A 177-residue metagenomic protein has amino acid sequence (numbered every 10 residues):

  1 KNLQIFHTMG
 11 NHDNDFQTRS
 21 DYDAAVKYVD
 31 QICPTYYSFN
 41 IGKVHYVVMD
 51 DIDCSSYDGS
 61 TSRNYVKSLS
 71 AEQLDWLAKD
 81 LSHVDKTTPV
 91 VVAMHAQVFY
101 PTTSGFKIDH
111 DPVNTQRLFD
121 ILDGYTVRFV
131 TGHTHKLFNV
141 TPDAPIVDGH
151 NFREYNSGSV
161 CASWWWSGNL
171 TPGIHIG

Functional and structural regions predicted by a protein language model:
K1-V84, D109, V113-R128, K136-G177: Extended active-site neighborhood of metal-dependent phosphoesterases/phosphodiesterases
D51, A93-Q97, H133-T134: Short, well-ordered beta-to-alpha junction loops that form the rim of enzyme active sites and present histidine/acidic
L81-T103: Short acidic, glycine-rich surface-loop motifs adjacent to enzyme active sites
Q97, F106, F129: Extracellular polysaccharide-recognition and catalytic grooves
